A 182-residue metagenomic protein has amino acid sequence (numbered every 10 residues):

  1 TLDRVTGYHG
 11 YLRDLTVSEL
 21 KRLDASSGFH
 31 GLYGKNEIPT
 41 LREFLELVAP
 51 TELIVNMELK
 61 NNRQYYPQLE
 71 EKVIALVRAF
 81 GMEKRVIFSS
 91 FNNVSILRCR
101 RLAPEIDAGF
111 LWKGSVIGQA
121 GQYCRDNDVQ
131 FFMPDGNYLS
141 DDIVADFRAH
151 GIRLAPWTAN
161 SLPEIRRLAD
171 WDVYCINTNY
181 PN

Functional and structural regions predicted by a protein language model:
T1-W112, N127-Q130, P134, R148-H150: Metal-dependent phosphodiesterase/phospholipase catalytic core, i.e., the His/Asp/Glu-rich active-site region
G31-Y33, G109-N182: C-terminal active-site rim and adjoining tail of enzyme catalytic domains
